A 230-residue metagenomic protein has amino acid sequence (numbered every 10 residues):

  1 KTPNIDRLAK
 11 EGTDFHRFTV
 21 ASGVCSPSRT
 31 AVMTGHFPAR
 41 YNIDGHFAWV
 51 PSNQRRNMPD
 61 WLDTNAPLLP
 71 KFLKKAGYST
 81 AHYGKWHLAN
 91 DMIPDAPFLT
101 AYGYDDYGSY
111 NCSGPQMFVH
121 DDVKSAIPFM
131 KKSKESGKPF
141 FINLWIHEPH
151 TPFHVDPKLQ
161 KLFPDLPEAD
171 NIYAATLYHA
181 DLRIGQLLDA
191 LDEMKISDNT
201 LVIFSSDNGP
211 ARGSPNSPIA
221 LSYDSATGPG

Functional and structural regions predicted by a protein language model:
K1-G230: Formylglycine-dependent sulfatase
